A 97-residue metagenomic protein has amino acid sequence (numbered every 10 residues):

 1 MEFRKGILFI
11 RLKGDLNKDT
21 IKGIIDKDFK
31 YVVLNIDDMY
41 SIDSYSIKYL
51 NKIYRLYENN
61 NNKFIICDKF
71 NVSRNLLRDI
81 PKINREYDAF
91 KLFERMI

Functional and structural regions predicted by a protein language model:
M1-Y40, K52-I97: STAS-like cytosolic regulatory interaction modules
I47-N51: Charged helix-capping and loop-helix junction motifs
